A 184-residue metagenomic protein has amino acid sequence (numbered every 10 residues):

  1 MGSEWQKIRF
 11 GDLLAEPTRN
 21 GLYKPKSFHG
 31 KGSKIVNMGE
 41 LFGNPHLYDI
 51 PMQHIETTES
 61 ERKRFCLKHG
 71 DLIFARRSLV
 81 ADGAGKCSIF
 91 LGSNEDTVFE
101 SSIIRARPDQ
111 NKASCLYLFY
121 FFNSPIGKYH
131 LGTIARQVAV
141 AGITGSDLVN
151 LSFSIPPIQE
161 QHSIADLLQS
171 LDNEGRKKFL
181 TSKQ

Functional and structural regions predicted by a protein language model:
M1-N20, N150-S163, Q169-Q184: Non-catalytic DNA-recognition/assembly elements of restriction-modification systems
S3, E95-I104, A113-L116, G132-H162: A short glycine-rich beta-alpha junction/loop motif
G11-K26, G39-L72: Sequence-specific dsDNA recognition surfaces
Y23-G30, T133-A135: Short coil/turn segments at secondary-structure boundaries
N37-M38, E61-N123, T144: A short beta-sheet element
G127-L131: Periplasmic-binding protein-like
